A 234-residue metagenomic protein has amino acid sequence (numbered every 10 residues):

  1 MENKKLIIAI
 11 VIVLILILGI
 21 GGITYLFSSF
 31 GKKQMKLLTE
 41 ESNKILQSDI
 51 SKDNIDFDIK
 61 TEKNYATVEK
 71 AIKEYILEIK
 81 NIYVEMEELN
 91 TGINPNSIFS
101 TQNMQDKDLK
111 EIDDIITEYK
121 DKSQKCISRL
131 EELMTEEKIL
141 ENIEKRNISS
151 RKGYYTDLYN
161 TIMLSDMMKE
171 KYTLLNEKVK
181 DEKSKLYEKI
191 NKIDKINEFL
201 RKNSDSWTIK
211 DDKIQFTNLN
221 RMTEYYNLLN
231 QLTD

Functional and structural regions predicted by a protein language model:
M1-A9: Short, low-complexity patches enriched in S/T/P/G
A9-I10, I20-E111: Leu/Val/Ala/Ile-rich N-terminal alpha-helices, chiefly Sec-type signal peptides and the beginnings
V11-I12, L228: Enrichment for repetitive, rod-forming helical segments
L14-L18: Hydrophobic core
E41, A71, Y75-E78, I82-E85 (+10 more regions): Charge-rich, solvent-exposed alpha-helical interaction surfaces
P95-I209: Extended amphipathic alpha-helical interaction segments
K195-D234: Extracytoplasmic/luminal low-complexity segments enriched in Pro/Gly and acidic/polar residues that act as flexible
